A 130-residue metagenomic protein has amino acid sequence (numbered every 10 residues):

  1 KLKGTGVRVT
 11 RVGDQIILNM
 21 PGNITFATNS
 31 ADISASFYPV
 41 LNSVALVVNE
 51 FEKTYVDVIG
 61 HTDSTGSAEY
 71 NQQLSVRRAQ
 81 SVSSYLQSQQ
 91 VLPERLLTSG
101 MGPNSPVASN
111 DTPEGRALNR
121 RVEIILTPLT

Functional and structural regions predicted by a protein language model:
L2-R11, T25-I59, S83-S88, I124-T130: Periplasmic peptidoglycan-binding/anchoring modules of Gram-negative envelope and division proteins
G13, I24-T25, P113-R116: Short alpha-helical interface patches
G13-Q15, R121: Conserved catalytic motifs of the protein kinase core domain
I16-P21: Short, aliphatic-rich beta-strand segments
A31-A35, I59-T130: Periplasmic OmpA-like peptidoglycan-binding domain that tethers envelope proteins to the cell wall
